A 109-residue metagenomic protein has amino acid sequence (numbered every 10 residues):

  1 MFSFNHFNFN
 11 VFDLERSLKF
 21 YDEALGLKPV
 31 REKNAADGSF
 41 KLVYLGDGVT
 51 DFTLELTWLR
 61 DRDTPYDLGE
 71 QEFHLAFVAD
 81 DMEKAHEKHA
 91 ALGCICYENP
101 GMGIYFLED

Functional and structural regions predicted by a protein language model:
F2, F40, E70, P100-M102: Loop/turn position at the start of each blade in beta-propeller repeats
F2, N8-D51: Core segments of cupin and vicinal oxygen chelate
F4-H6, E70-L75: Eukaryotic phosphotyrosine signaling hubs
D13-L14, A79-E83: Helix N-cap motif at beta-to-alpha junctions
V30-K33, Y44, E83-D109: Vicinal oxygen chelate
G48-F52, D61-D63, M82-E83: Short, charged/polar surface micro-motifs in flexible loops or helix N-caps
L54-T57, F106: Conserved beta-strand in the GNAT
D63-G69: Unchanged
